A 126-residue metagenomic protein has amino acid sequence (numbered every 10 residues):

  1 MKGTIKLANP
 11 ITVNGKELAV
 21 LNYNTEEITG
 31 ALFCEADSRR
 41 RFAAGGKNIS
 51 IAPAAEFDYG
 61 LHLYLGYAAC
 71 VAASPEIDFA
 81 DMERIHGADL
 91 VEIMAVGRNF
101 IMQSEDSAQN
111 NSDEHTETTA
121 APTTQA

Functional and structural regions predicted by a protein language model:
K2-A126: Short, surface-exposed, charged amphipathic helix/loop patches that serve as local interaction elements
